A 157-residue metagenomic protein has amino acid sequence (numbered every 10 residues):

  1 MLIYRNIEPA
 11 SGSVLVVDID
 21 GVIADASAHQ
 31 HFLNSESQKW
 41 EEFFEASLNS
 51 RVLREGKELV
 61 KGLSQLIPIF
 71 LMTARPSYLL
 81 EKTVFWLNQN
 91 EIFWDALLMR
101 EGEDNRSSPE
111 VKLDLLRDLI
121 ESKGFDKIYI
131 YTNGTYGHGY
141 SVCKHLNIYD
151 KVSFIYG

Functional and structural regions predicted by a protein language model:
M1-R106: Alpha-helical substrate-recognition element adjacent to the catalytic core
Q65, Y78-G157: C-terminal cap/substrate-recognition subdomain and adjoining C-terminal extension of metal-dependent phosphatase-like
